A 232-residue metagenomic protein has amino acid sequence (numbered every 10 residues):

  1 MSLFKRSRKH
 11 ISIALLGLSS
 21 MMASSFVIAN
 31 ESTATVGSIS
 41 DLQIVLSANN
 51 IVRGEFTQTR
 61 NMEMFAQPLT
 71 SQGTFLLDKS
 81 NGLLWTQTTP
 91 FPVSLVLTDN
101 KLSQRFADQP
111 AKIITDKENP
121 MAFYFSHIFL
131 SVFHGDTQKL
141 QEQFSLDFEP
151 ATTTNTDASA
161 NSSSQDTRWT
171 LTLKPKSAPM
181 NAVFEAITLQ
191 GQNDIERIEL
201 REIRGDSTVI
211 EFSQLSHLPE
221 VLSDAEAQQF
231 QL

Functional and structural regions predicted by a protein language model:
S2, F26-T57, N61-A66, A227-L232: N-terminal leader/targeting segments and the immediate start of mature chains
S2-L15: Bacterial N-terminal signal peptides that target proteins for export
I13-S25: Bacterial N-terminal signal peptides
E31, T74-S126, T208-V209, Q214-H217: An acidic-aromatic
V45-A48, R53-E55, R60, P68 (+1 more regions): Flexible, processing/modification-adjacent segments and terminal tails in exported/periplasmic/extracellular proteins
F56, L83-Q87, L102-R105, L173 (+1 more regions): Short hydrophobic/aromatic-rich beta-strand segments that constitute the beta-sheet cores of beta-sandwich/beta-barrel
T70-Q72, T98, N181-E185: Short, surface-exposed coil-to-beta transition loops
F133, T137, Q141-E142, L146-D157 (+1 more regions): Gly/Pro-enriched, hydrophobic low-complexity segments that function as extracytoplasmic propeptides/linkers
